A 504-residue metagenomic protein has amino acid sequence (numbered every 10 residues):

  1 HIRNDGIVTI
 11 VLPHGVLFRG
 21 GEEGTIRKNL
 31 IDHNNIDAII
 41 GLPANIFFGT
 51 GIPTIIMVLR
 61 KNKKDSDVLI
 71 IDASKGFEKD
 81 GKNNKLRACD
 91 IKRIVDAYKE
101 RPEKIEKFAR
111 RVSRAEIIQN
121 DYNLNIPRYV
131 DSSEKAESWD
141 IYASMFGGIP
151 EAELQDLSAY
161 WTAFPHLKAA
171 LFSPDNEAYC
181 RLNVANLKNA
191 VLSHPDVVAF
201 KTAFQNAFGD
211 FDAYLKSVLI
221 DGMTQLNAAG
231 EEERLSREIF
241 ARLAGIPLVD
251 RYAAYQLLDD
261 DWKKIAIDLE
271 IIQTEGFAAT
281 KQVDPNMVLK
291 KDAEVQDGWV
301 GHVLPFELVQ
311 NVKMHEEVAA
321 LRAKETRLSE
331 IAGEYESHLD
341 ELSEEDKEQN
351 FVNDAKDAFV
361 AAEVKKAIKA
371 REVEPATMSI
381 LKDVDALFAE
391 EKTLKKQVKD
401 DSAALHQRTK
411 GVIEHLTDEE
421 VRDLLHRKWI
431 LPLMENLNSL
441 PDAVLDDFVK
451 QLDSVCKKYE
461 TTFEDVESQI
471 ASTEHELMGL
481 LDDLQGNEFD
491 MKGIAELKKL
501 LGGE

Functional and structural regions predicted by a protein language model:
H1-W299, A320, R327, E336 (+2 more regions): A conserved structural/catalytic subdomain of Rossmann-like adenosyl-cofactor enzymes
G301-V303: Extended alpha-helical interaction scaffolds
P305, K313-H315: Secretory/endomembrane lumenal or extracellular ectodomains immediately following the signal peptide
